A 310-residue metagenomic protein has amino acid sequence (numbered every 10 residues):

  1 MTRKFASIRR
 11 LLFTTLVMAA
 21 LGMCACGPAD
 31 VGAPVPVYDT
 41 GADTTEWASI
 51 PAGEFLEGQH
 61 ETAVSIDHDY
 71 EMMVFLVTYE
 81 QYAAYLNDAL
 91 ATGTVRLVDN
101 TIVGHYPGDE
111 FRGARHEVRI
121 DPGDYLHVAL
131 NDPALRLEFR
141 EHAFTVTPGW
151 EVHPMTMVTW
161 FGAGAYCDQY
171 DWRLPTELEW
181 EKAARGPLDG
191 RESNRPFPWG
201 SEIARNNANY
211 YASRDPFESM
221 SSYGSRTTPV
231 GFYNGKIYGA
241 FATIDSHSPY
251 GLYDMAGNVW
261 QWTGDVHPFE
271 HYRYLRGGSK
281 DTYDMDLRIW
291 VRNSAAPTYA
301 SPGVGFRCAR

Functional and structural regions predicted by a protein language model:
T2-T15: Bacterial N-terminal signal peptides that target proteins for export
M23-A25: C-terminal motif of bacterial Sec signal peptides marking the signal peptidase cleavage site
G27-A29: Bacterial signal peptide processing site
V31-D39: Short, low-complexity, disordered segments immediately C-terminal to signal peptides in bacterial exported proteins
G41-D124, M157-F161, G257: A short glycine-rich, aromatic-capped structural motif
L56, E138-N293, A300-P302: Functional-site microenvironments in short loops/helix caps that host divalent-cation chemistry
L97-A143, N206-P216, M220: Core domains of carbohydrate- and sulfate-ester-processing enzymes
P302-R310: Short, structured beta-strand segments at or near domain termini in extracellular proteins/domains
